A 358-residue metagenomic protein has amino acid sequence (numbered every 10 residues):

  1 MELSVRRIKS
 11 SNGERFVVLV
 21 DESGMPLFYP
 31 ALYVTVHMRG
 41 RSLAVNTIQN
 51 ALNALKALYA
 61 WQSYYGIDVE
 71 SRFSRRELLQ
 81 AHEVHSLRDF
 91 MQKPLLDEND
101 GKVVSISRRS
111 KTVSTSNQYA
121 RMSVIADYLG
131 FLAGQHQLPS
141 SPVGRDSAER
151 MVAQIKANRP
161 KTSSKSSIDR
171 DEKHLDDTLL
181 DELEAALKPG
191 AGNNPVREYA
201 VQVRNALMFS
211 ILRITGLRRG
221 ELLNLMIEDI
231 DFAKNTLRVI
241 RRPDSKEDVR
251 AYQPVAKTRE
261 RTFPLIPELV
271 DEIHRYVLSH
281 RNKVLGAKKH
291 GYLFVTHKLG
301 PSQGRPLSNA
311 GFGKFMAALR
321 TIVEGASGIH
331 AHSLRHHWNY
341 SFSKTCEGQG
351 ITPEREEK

Functional and structural regions predicted by a protein language model:
S11-F16, A31-H37, I48, L52-Y59 (+7 more regions): Short, structured motif recognition centered on aromatic/hydrophobic residues
A31-I48, L55-T162, G190-P195: N-terminal core-binding DNA-recognition domain of tyrosine recombinases/integrases
G134-P139, L212-T236: Short, charged phosphate-coordinating catalytic segments
K156-K188, D248-P267, L285-H290: DNA breakage-rejoining catalytic core of tyrosine-based enzymes
T178, E184-R219: Basic, Lys/Arg- and aromatic-enriched nucleic-acid-binding interface segment
N194-P195, R305, G313-E357: Short, basic (Lys/Arg/His-rich) helix/loop patches that form interaction surfaces in the mid-to-C-terminal regions
N224-D271: Conserved tyrosine-mediated DNA breakage-rejoining catalytic core shared by Y-recombinases
I266-S327, T345: Active-site/catalytic core of tyrosine-dependent DNA strand-transfer enzymes
